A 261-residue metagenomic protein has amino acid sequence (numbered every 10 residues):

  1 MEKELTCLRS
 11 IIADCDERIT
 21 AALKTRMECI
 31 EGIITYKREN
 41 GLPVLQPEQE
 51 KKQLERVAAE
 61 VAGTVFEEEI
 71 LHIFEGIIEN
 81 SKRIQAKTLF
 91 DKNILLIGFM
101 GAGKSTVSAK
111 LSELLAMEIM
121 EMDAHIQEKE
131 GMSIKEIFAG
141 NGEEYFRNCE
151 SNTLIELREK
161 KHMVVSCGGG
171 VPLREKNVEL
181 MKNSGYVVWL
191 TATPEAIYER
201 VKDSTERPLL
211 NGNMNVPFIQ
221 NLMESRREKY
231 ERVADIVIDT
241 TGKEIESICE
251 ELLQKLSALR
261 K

Functional and structural regions predicted by a protein language model:
M1-D91: Domain-level signature for soluble enzymes in the chorismate/prephenate branch of the shikimate pathway
L96: Hydrophobic anchor at the beta1->P-loop junction of P-loop NTPases
F99: P-loop (Walker A) phosphate-binding loop of NTP-binding proteins
S105: Walker A/P-loop
K110, L114, R227-K261: NTP-dependent small-molecule kinase module
E121-V171, K176-E179, R207: ATP-dependent small-molecule kinase phosphotransfer cores that center on conserved nucleotide phosphate-binding segments
G169-V171, T193-E195, K243: Short glycine-rich anion-binding loops that position phosphate/pyrophosphate groups of nucleotides and phosphorylated
S184-E228: A glycine- and Lys/Arg-enriched "phosphate-lid" helix/loop adjacent to the NTP-binding pocket of small-molecule kinases
